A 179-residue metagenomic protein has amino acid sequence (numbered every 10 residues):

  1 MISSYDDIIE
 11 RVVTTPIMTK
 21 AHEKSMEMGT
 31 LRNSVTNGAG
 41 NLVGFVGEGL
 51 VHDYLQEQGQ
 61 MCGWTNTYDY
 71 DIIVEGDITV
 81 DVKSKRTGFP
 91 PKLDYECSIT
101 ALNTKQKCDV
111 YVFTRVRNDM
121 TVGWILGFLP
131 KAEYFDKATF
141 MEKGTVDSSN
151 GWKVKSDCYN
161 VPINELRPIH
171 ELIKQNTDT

Functional and structural regions predicted by a protein language model:
M1-E75, K83-T179: Nucleic-acid endonuclease domains
